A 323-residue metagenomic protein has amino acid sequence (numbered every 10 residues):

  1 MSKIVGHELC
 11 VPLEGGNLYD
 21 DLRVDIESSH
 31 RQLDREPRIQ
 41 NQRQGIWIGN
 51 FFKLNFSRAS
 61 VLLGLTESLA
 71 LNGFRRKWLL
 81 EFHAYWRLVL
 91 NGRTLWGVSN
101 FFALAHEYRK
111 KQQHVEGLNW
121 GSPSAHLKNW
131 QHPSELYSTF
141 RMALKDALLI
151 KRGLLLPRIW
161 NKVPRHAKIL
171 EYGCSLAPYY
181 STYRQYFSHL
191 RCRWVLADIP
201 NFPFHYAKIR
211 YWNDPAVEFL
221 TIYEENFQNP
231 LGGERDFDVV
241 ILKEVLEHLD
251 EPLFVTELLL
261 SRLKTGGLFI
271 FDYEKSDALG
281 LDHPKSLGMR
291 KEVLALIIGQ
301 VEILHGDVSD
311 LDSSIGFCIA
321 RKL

Functional and structural regions predicted by a protein language model:
S2-R235, T256, F271-A320: Conserved N-terminal segment of class I S-adenosyl-L-methionine
I241: A conserved beta-strand element that flanks and buttresses the S-adenosyl-L-methionine
V245: Hydrophobic adenine-recognition pocket in adenosine-nucleotide-binding enzymes
H248, P252: Di-metal (Zn2+ and/or Mg2+/Mn2+) metal-binding site signature of metallo-dependent hydrolases with the MBL/beta-CASP
F254-L268: A short glycine-rich, Lys/Arg-flanked "PGG" loop and its adjoining helix->strand segment in the class I
